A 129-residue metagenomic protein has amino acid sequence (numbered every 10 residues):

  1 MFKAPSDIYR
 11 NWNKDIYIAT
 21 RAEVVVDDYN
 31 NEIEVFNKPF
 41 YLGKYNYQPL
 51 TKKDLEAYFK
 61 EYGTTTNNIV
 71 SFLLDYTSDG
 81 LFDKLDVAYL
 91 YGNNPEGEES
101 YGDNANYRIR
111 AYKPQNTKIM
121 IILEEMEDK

Functional and structural regions predicted by a protein language model:
M1-A22: N-terminal intrinsically disordered, low-complexity, charge/repeat-rich segments that act as generic
M1-A4, D27-N31: Glycine-rich, charged/polar anion/phosphate-binding loops that engage phosphate groups from diverse ligands
N11-D15, D28, K53: Surface-exposed loop/turn and secondary-structure junction residues enriched for glycine/proline
A22-V25, N31-K129: Short, conserved turn/kink motifs that form compact alpha/beta structural patches or helix kinks used as
